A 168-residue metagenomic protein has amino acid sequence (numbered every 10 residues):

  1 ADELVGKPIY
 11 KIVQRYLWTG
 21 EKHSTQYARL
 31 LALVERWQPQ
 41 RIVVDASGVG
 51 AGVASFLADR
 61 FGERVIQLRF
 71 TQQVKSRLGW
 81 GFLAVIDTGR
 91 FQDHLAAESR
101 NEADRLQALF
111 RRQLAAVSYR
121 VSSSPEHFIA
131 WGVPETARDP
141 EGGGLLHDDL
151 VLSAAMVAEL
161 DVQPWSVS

Functional and structural regions predicted by a protein language model:
A1-E3, S168: Short, intrinsically disordered, charge-balanced linker/junction segments flanking boundaries in proteins
E3-E126: Mg2+-dependent endonuclease catalytic cores in nucleic-acid-processing enzymes, primarily RNase H-like
A115-L146: Inter-lobe coupling/hinge region of RecA-like P-loop helicase motors
D148-L150, A154-S168: Acidic two-metal-ion nuclease catalytic site recognized across multiple nuclease folds, prominently DnaQ/RNase D-T
